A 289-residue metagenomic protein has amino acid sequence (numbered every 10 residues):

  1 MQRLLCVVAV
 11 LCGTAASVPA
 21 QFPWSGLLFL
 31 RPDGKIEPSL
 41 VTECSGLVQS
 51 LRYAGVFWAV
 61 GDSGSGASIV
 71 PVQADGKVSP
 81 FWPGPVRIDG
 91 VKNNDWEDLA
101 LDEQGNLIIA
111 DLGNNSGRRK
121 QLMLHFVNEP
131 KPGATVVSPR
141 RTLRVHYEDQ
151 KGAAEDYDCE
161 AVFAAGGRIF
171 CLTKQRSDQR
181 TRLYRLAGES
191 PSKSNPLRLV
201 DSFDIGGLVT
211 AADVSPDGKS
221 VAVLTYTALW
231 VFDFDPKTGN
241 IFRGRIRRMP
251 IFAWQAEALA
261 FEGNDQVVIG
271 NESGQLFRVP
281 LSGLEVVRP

Functional and structural regions predicted by a protein language model:
M1-L4, L47: Positively charged n-region of N-terminal signal peptides that target proteins for export
L5-C6, Q275: Intrinsically disordered, low-complexity segments enriched in glycine/proline and serine/threonine
C6-T14: Bacterial N-terminal signal peptides
A16-A20: Sec/Tat signal peptide C-region and signal peptidase I cleavage site
Q21-P289: Sequence/structural signature of beta-propeller domains
